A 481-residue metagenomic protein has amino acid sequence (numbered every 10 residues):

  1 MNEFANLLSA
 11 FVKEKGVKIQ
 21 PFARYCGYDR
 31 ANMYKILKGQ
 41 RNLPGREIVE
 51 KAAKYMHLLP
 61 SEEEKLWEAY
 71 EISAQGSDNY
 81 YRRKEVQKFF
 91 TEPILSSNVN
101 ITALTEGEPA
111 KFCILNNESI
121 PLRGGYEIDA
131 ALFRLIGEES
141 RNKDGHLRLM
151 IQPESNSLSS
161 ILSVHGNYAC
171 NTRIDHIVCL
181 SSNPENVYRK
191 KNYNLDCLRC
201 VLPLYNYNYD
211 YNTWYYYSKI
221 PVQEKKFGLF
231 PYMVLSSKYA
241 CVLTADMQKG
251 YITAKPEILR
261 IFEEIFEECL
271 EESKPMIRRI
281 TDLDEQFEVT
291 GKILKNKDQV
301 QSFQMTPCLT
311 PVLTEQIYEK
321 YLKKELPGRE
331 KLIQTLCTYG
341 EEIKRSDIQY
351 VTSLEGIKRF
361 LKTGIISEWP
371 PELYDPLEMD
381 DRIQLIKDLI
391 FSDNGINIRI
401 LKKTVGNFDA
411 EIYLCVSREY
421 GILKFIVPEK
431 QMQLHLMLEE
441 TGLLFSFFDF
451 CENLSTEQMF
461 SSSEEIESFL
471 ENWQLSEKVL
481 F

Functional and structural regions predicted by a protein language model:
M1, E47-E50, K54-G107: Short amphipathic recognition helices of helix-turn-helix/homeodomain-type DNA-binding modules
M1-P21: A short, Lys/Arg-rich alpha-helix, primarily the initiator
L8, F22-A23, M33-I36: Conserved hydrophobic/aromatic packing and binding residues within compact polymer-binding modules
E14, Y25, Y55: Residues within the alpha-helical elements of helix-turn-helix
P21-R24, A52: Short alpha-helical "recognition helix" segments of helix-turn-helix
G27-P44, K51, W67-E71: Recognition helix of helix-turn-helix/homeodomain-like DNA-binding domains that insert into the DNA major groove
E118-F460, S468, E477: Hydrophobic protein-protein interaction segments
